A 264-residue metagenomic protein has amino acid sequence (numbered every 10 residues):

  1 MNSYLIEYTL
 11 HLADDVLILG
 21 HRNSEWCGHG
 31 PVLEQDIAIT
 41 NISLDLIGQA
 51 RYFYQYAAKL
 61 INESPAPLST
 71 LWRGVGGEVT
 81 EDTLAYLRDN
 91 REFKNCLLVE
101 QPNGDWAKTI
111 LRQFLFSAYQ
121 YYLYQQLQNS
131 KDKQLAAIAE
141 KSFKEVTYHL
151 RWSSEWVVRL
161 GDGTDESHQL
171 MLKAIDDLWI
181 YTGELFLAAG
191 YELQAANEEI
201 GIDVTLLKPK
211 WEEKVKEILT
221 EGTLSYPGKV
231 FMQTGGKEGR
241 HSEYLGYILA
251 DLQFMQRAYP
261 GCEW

Functional and structural regions predicted by a protein language model:
M1-E7, A85-R112, G163-T164, L178-G201: Acidic/His metal-coordination segments adjacent to aromatic residues that form catalytic metal sites in metalloenzymes
Y4-T9, G30-Q49, T109, Q134-V146: Alpha-helical scaffold segments that form or flank carboxylate-/histidine-based iron centers
L19-N41, Q120-L135: Helix-loop segments that flank and shape redox-cofactor active sites
S43-S64, E78-L87, S154-V158: Conserved alpha-helical segments that form or flank metal/cofactor-binding pockets of metalloenzymes
R73-G74, V146: Glycine-biased, low-complexity coil/linker segments
L97-W152: Internal, conserved structured core segments that host functional sites
Q134-N197: A contiguous pocket-lining binding segment that forms or flanks enzyme active sites
Q169-W264: Extended, helix-rich structural scaffolds rather than catalytic motifs
